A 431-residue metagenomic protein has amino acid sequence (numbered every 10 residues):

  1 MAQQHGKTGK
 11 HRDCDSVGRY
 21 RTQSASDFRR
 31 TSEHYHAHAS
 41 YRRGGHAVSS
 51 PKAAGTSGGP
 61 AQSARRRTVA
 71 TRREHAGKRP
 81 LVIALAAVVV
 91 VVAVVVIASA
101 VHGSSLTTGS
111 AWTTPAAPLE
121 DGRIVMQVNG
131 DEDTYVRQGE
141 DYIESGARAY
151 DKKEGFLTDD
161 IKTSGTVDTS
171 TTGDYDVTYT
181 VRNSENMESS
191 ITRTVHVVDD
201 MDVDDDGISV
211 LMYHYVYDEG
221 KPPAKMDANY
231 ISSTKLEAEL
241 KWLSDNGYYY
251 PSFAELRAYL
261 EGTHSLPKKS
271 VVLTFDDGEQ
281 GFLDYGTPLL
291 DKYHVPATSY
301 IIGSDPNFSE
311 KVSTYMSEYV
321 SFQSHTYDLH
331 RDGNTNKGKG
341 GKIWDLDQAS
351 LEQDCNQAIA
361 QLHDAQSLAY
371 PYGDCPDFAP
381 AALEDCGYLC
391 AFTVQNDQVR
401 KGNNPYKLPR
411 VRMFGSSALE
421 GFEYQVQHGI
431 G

Functional and structural regions predicted by a protein language model:
M1-E74: N-terminal targeting leaders characterized by basic, low-complexity, disordered sequences that direct proteins
T71-V89: N-terminal Sec-pathway targeting helices
V96-A111: Hydrophobic single-pass membrane-insertion segments
A111-E154: Solvent-exposed, low-complexity, repeat-rich "mucin-like" stalks and linkers
A116-P118, R123, D176, S190-S270 (+2 more regions): N-terminal pre-catalytic segment of deacetylase/amide-hydrolase enzymes
E154-R193, V197: Serine/threonine-rich, repeat-prone extracellular segments and beta-strand-based repeat modules of secreted/surface
V177-Y179, S270, C375-F392: Short, electropositive alpha-helical surface patch
D206-Y230, P267-V271, E279-G281, Y285-T287 (+2 more regions): Metal-dependent polysaccharide deacetylase catalytic core of the NodB/CE4 family, i.e., the active-site-bearing domain
